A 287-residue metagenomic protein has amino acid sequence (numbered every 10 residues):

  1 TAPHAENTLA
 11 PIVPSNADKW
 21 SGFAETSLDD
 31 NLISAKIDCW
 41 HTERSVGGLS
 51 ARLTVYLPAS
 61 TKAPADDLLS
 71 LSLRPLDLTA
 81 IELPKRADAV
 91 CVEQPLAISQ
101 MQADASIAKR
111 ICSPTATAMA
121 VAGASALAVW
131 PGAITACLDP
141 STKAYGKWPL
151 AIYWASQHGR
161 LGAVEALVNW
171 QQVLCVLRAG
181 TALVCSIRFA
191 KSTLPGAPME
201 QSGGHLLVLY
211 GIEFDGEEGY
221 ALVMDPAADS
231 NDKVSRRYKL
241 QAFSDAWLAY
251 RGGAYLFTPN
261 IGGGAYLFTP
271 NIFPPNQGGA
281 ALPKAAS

Functional and structural regions predicted by a protein language model:
T1, T8, T26, T42 (+10 more regions): Residue-identity detector for threonine
T1-S70: Beta-sandwich interaction modules
A2-P3, Y56-S60, L76, A190-S192 (+2 more regions): Generic structural motif
E6, E25, E43, E82 (+6 more regions): Glutamate identity and glutamate-enriched acidic tracts
L9-I12, L73, E82, E93 (+4 more regions): Selective for proline/serine-rich intrinsically disordered segments in cytosolic/nuclear regulatory regions
I12-V13, I33, I37, I81 (+9 more regions): Weak global preference for isoleucine
S34, R44-A144, D215, Q277: Active-site-adjacent structural segments surrounding the nucleophilic cysteine of cysteine proteases and isopeptidases
S125-A286: Conserved active-site-adjacent core of cysteine acyl-enzyme catalytic domains
